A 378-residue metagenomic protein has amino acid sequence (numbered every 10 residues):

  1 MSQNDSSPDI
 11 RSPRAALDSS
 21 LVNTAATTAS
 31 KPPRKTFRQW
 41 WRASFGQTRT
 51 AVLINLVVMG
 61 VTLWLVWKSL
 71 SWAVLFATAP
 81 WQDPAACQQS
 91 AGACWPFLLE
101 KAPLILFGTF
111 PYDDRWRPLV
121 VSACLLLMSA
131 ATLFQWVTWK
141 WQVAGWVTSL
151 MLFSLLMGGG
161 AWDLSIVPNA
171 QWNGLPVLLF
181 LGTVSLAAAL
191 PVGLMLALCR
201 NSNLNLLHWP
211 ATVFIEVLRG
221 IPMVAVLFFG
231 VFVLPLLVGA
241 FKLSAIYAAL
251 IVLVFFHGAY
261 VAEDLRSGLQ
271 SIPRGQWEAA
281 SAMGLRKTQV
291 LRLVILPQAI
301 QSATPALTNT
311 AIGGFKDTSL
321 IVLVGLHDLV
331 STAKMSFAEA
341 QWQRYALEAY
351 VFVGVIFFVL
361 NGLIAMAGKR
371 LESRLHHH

Functional and structural regions predicted by a protein language model:
Q3, D9-H378: Transmembrane alpha-helices and adjacent helix-loop boundaries
